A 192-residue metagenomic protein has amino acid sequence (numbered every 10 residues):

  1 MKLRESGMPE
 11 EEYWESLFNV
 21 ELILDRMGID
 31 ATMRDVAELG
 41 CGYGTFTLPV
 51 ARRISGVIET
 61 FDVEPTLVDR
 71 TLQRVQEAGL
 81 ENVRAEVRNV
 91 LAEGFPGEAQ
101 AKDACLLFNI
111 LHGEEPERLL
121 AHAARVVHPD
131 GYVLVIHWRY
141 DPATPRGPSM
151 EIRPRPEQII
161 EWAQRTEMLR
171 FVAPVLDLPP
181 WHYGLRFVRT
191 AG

Functional and structural regions predicted by a protein language model:
M1-F18: Class I SAM-dependent methyltransferase Rossmann-like catalytic core, especially the SAM/SAH-binding loop
E15-R34: Conserved alpha-helix/loop element of class I SAM-dependent methyltransferases that forms part of the SAM/SAH-binding
A37, Y43, P49-E93: Class I SAM-dependent methyltransferase SAM/SAH-binding core
F95-C105: A short acidic, Gly/Pro-enriched loop at the edge of an enzyme's catalytic core that lines a small-molecule cofactor
F108-I110: Short catalytic micro-motifs in class I SAM-dependent methyltransferases
R118-Y132: A short glycine-rich, Lys/Arg-flanked "PGG" loop and its adjoining helix->strand segment in the class I
L134-Q158: Conserved class I S-adenosyl-L-methionine
V175-G192: Core SAM-dependent methyltransferase catalytic element
